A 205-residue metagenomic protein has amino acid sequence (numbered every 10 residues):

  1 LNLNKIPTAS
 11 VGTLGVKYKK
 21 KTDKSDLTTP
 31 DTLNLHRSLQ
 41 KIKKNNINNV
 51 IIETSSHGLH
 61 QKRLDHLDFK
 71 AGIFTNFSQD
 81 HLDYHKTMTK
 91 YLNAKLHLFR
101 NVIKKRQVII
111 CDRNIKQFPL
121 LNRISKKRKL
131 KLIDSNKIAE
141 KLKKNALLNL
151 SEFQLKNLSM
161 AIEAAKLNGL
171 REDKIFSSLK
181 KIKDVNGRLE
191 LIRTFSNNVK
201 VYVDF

Functional and structural regions predicted by a protein language model:
L1: Glycine-rich phosphate-binding P-loop
K5-Y18, S55: Short beta-strand-centered segment that lines the nucleotide-binding/catalytic pocket of NTP-utilizing
K17-K24, S38, L191-I192: Active-site-proximal loop->helix
K19, K43-T54, D68-V201: Acidic, Mg2+-coordinating active-site environments of NTP-dependent enzymes
K24-S55: Conserved nucleotide-sensing/catalytic segment adjacent to the nucleotide-binding pocket in NTP-handling enzymes
H57-D65: Conserved helix/coil segment N-terminal to the catalytic DExD/H
D204: Conserved phosphate/oxyanion-binding catalytic-loop motifs
